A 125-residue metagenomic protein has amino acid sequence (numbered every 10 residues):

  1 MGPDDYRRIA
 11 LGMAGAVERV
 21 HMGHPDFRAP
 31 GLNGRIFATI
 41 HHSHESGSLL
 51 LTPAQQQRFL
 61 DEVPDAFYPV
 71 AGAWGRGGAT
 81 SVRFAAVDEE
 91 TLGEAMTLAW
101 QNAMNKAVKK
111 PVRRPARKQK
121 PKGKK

Functional and structural regions predicted by a protein language model:
M1-K125: Charge-dense, helix-prone N-terminal extensions
